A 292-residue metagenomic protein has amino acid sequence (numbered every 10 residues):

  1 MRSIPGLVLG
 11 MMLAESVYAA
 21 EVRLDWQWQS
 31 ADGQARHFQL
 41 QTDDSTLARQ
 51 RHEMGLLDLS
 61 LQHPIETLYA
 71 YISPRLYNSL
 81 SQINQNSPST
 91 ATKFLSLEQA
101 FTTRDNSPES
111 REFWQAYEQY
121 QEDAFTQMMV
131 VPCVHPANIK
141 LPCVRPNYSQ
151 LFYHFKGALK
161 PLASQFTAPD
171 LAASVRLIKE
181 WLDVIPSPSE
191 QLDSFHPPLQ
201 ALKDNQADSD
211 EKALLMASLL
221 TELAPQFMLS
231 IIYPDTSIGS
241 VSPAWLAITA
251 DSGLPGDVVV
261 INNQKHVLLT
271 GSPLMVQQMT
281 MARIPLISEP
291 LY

Functional and structural regions predicted by a protein language model:
R2-G10: Sec-dependent signal peptide recognition, specifically the positively charged N-region followed immediately by
A14-S16: N-terminal signal peptide c-region/cleavage motif recognized by signal peptidases
Y18-Y292: A structural boundary/capping signal
